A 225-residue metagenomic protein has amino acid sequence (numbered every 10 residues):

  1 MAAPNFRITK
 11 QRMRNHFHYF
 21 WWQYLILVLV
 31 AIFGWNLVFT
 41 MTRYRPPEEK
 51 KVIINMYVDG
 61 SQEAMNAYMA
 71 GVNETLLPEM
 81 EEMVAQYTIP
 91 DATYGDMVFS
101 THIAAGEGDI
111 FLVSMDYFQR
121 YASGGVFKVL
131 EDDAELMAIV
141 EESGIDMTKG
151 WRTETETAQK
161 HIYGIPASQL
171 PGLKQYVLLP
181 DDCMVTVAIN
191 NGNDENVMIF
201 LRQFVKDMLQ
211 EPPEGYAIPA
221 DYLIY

Functional and structural regions predicted by a protein language model:
M1-N15: N-terminal Lys/Arg-rich, disordered targeting/topogenic segments
N5-R7, L27, N190-Y225: Extracellular/periplasmic juxtamembrane helices and adjacent flexible linkers that interface with membrane partners
Q11-H18, W22, K206: Short hydrophobic helices that act as membrane-entry/anchoring signals
Y19-M41: Hydrophobic membrane-insertion alpha-helices, especially the h-region of bacterial N-terminal signal peptides
P46-F118: Early extracytoplasmic/lumenal segment of secretory-pathway proteins
G95-T157: Extracytoplasmic "Venus flytrap"/periplasmic binding protein-like
P166-V177: Non-catalytic, usually N-terminal nucleic-acid engagement modules in DNA/RNA processing proteins
Q175-N196: A bilobed periplasmic-binding-protein/Venus flytrap-type ligand-binding module shared by bacterial periplasmic
